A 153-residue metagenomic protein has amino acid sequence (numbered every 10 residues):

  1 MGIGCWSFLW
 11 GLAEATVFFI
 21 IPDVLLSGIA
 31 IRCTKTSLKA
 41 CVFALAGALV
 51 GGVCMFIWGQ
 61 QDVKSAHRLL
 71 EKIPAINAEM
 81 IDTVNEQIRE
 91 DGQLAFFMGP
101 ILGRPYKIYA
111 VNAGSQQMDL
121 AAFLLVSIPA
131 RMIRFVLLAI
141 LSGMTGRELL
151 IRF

Functional and structural regions predicted by a protein language model:
G2-F43, N85-E148: Hydrophobic alpha-helical membrane segments of integral membrane proteins
I29, C33, D62-L70, P74 (+1 more regions): Membrane-interfacial segments
A40-D82, E90, L94: Membrane helix-loop-helix hairpins that form the core translocation module of multi-pass transporters
